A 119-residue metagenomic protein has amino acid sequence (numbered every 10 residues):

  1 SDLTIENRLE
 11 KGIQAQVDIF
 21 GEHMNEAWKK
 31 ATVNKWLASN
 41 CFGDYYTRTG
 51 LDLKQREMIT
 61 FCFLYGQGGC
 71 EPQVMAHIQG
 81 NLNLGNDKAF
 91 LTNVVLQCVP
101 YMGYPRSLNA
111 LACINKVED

Functional and structural regions predicted by a protein language model:
S1-K54, N83, P105-D119: Acidic, glycine/proline-rich low-complexity segments that act as flexible tails and inter-domain linkers
T49, C62-G68, N81: Short, glycine/charged-rich beta-strand-loop motifs at protein surfaces that mediate ligand recognition and catalysis
Q55-Y65, V74, L91-V95: Short, structured motif recognition centered on aromatic/hydrophobic residues
Y65-G66, Q97-Y104: A short structural micro-motif
G68-T92, R106-V117: Extended intrinsically disordered, low-complexity coil regions enriched in Ser, Thr, Gly, Ala and often Pro
